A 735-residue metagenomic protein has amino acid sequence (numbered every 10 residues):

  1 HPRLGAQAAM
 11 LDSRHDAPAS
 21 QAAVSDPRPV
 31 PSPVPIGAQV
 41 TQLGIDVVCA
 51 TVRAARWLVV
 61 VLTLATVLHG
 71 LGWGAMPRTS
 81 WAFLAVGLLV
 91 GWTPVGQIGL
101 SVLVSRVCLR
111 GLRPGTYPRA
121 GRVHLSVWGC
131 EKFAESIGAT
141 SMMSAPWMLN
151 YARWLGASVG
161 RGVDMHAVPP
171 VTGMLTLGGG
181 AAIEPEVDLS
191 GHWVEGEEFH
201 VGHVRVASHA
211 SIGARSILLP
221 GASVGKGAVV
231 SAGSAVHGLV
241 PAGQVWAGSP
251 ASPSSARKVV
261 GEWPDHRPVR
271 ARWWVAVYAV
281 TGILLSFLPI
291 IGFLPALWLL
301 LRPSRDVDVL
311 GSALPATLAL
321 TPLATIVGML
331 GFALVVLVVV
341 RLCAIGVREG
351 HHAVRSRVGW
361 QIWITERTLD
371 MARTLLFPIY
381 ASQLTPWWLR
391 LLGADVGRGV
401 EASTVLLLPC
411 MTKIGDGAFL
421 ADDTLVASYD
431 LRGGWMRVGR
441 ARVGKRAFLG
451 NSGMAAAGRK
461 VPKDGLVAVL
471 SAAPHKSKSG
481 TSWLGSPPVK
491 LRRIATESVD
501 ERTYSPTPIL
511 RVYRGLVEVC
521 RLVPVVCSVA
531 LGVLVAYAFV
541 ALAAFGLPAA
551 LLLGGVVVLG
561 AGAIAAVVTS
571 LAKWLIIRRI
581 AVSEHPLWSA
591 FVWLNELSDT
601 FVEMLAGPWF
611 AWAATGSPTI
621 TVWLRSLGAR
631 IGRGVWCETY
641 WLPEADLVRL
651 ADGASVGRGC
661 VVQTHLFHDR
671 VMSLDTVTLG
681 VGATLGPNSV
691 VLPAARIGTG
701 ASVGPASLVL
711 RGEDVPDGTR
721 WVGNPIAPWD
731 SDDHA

Functional and structural regions predicted by a protein language model:
H1-V24: Phosphopantetheine-dependent thiolation modules in NRPS/PKS and related acyl-activating systems
H15-D16, A22, P29, G162 (+1 more regions): Positively charged, low-complexity intrinsically disordered regions
A19-G156, A242-G393, S479-G628, P716-A735: Terminal amphipathic alpha-helical/low-complexity segments used for targeting or macromolecular assembly
A152-W154, S158-P253, L389-R390, D395-V489 (+2 more regions): Structural signal for interior beta-strand "rungs" in well-ordered beta-sheet cores of soluble enzyme domains
